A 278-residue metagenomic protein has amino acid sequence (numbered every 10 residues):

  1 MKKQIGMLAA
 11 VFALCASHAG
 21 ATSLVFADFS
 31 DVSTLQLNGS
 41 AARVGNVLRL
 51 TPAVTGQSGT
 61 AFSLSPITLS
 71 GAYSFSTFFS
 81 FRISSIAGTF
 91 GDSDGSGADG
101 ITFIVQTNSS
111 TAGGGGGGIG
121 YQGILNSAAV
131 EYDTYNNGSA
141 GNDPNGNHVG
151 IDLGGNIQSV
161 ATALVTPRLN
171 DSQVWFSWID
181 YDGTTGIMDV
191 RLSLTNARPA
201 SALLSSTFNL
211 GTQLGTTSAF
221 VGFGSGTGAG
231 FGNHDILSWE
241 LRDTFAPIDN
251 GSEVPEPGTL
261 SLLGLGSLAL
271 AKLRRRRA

Functional and structural regions predicted by a protein language model:
M1-M7: Bacterial N-terminal signal peptides that target proteins for export
A9-C15: Bacterial N-terminal signal peptides
S17-A21: Sec/Tat signal peptide C-region and signal peptidase I cleavage site
T22-S252: Polar, low-complexity loop segments and adjacent catalytic/binding residues used for recognizing and processing sugar
P255-L273: A short, hydrophobic C-terminal helix/tail in secreted or cell-surface proteins
R275-A278: Short, charged juxtamembrane terminal tails flanking transmembrane helices
